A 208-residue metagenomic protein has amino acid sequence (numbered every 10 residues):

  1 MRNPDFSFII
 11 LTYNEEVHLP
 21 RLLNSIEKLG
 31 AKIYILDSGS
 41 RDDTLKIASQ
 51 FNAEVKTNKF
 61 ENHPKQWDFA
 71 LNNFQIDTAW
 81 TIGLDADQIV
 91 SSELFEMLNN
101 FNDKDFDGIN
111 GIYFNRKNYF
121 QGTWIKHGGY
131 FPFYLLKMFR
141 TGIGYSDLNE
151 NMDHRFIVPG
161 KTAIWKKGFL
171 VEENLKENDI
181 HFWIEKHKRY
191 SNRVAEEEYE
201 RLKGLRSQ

Functional and structural regions predicted by a protein language model:
R2-S7: Extreme N-terminal starter segment of soluble prokaryotic enzymes
I10, A31-G39, K56, A86: Short beta-strand/loop segment that forms part of the nucleotide-sugar
I10-L29: Short, well-formed alpha-helical segments that are part of the catalytic scaffolds of diverse glycosyltransferases
P20, D42-F51, E93: Acidic helix N-cap motif at the loop->helix transition within catalytic regions of sugar-transfer enzymes
S25, D37-K46, F60: A conserved acidic beta->alpha catalytic loop
L45-N73, D77: Conserved donor nucleotide-binding strand/loop of the catalytic core
K65-L71, L84, S91-Q208: Catalytic-site signature of metal-activated, phosphate-bearing donor transferases, centered on the GT-A/GT-A-like
A79-T81: Short aromatic/hydrophobic "clamp" motif used to bind/position activated sugar donors
